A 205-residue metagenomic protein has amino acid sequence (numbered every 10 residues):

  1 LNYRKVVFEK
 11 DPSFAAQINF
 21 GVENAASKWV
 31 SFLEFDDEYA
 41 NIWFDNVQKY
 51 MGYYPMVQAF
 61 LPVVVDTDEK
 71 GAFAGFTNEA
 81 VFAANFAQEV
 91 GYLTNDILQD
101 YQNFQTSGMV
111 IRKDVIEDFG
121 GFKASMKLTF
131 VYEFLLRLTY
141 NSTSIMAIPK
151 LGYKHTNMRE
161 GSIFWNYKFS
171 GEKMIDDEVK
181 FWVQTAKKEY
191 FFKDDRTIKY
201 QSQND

Functional and structural regions predicted by a protein language model:
L1-V7: Acidic donor-binding segment of Leloir-type glycosyltransferases
F8-A25: Glycine-rich, basic loop-to-helix element that forms the pyrophosphate-binding segment of sugar-nucleotide handling
A26-S27, Q105-F119: Conserved nucleotide-sugar donor-binding and metal-coordinating catalytic region shared by glycosyltransferases
V30: Short aromatic/hydrophobic "clamp" motif used to bind/position activated sugar donors
I42-F76: Conserved donor NDP-sugar-binding/catalytic core segment of glycosyltransferases
N78-Y101: Short, flexible, basic/aromatic active-site loop/helix in glycosyltransferases
K127-F134: Acidic donor-binding loop at a coil-to-helix junction in glycosyltransferase catalytic cores that engages
T143, K150-R159, F164-D195: Catalytic core of nucleotide-sugar-dependent glycosyltransferases
